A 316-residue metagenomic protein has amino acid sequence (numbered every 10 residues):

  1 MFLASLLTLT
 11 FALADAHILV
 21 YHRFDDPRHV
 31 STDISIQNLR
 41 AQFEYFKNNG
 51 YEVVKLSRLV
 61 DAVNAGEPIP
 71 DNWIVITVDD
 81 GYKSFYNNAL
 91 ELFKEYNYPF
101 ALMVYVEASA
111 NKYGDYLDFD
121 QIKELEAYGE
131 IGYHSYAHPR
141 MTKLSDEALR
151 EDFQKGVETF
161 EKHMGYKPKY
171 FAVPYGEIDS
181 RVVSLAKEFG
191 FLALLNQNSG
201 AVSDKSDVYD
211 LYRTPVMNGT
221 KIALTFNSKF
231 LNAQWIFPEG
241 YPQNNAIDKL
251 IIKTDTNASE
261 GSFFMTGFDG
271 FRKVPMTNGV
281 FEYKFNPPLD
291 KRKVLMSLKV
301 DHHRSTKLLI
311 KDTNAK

Functional and structural regions predicted by a protein language model:
M1-N72, N87, E91-A101, V106-L117 (+1 more regions): Terminal accessory/targeting
T10, G200-S203: A general structural signal for short secondary-structure junctions and capping/turn motifs
A16-D33, E52, A62, E67-I74 (+4 more regions): Metal-dependent polysaccharide deacetylase catalytic core of the NodB/CE4 family, i.e., the active-site-bearing domain
V78, F191-G200: Acidic, His- and aromatic-enriched active-site or binding-groove loops in soluble protein domains that engage sugars
E126-Y128, Q197, I222: Short, charged helix-to-loop "capping" segments that act as catalytic/coupling loops
